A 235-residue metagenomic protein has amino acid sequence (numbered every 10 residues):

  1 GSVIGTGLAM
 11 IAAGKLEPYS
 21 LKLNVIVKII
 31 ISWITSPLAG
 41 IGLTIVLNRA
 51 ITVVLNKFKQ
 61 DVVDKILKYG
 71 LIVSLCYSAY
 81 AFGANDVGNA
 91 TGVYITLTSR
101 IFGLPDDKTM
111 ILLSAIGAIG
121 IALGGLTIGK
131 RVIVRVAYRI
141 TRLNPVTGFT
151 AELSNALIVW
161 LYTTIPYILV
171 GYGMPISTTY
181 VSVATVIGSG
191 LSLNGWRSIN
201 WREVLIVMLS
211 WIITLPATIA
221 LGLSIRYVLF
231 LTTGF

Functional and structural regions predicted by a protein language model:
G1-F235: Multi-pass alpha-helical transmembrane bundle typical of ion/small-solute transporters and intramembrane aspartyl
